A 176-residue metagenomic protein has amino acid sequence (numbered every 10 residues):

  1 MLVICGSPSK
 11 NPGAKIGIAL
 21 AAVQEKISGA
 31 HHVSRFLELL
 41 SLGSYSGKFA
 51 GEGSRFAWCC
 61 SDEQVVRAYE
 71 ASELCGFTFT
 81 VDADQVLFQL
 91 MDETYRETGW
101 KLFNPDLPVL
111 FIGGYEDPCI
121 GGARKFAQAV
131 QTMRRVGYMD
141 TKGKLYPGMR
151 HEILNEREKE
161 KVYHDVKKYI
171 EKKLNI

Functional and structural regions predicted by a protein language model:
M1-L74: Alpha/beta-hydrolase-fold enzymes
M1-S9, A71, G99-W100, Q128 (+3 more regions): Soluble, non-transmembrane catalytic domains of enzymes that act on hydrophobic metabolites at membranes
T80-K101: Active-site nucleophile elbow and catalytic-triad environment of alpha/beta-hydrolase enzymes
F103-V109, V136-M139: Short, proline-enriched alpha-helix->beta-strand connector loops that line the catalytic pocket of alpha/beta-hydrolase
F111-G113: Short beta-strand/loop motif that positions the catalytic acidic residue of the alpha/beta-hydrolase fold
Y115-P118, M149-R150: Acidic beta-to-alpha connecting loop that harbors the catalytic carboxylate
P118-Q128: Conserved alpha/beta-hydrolase "acid-adjacent" motif
R134-I176: Catalytic active-site module of serine/aspartate enzymes centered on a nucleophile-bearing elbow/loop
